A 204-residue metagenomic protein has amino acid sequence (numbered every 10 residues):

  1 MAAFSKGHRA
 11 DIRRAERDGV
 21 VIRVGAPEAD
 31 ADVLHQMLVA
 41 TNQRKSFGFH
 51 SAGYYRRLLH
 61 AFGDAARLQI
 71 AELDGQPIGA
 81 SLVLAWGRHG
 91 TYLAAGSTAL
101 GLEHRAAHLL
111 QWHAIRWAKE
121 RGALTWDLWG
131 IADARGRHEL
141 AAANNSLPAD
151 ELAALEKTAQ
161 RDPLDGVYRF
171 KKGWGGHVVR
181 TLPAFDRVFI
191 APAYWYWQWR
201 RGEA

Functional and structural regions predicted by a protein language model:
M1-H104, W112-R121, T125, D133-A143: A conserved beta-strand-loop-helix scaffold within acyl/acetyltransferase catalytic domains
L128-A204: Active-site/acyl-donor-binding loops of N-acyltransferases
